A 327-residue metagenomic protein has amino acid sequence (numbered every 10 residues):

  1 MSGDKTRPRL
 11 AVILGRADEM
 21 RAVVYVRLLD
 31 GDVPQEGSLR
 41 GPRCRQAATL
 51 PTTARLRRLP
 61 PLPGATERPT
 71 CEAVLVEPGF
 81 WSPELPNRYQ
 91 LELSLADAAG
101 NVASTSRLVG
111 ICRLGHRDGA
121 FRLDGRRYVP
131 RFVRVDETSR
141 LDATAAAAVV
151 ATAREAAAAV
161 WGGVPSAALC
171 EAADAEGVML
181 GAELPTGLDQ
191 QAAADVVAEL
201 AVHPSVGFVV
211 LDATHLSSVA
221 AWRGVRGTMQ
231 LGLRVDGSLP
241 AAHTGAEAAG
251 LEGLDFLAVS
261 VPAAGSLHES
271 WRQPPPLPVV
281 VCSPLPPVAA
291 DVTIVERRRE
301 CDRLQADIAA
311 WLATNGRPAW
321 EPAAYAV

Functional and structural regions predicted by a protein language model:
M1-A182, T186-V327: Secreted/periplasmic carbohydrate-active enzymes, especially glycoside hydrolases
